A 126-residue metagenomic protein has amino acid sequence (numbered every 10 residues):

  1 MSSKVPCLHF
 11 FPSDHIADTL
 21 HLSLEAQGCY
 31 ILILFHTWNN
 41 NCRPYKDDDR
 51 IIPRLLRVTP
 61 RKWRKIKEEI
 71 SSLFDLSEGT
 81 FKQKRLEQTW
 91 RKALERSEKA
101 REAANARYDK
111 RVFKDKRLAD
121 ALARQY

Functional and structural regions predicted by a protein language model:
M1-K110: Detector for short helical micro-motifs
E102-Y126: Contiguous alpha-helical segments
